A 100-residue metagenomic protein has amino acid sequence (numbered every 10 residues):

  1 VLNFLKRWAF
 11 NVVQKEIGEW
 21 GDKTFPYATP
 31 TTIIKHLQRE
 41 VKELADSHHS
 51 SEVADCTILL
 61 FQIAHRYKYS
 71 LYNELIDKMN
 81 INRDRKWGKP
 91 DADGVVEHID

Functional and structural regions predicted by a protein language model:
V1-D100: Flexible "arm" and connector segments at domain edges
